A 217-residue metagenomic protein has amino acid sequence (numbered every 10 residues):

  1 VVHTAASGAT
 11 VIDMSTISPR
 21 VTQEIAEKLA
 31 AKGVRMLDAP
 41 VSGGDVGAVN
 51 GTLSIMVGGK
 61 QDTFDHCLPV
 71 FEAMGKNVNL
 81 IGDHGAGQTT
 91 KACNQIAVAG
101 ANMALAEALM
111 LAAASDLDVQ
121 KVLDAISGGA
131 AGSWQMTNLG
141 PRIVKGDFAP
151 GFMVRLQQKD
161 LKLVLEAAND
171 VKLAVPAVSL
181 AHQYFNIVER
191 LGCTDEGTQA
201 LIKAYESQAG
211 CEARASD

Functional and structural regions predicted by a protein language model:
A5-A6, A30: Helix-to-beta-strand junctions that scaffold the AdoMet/dcAdoMet cofactor pocket in Class I SAM-dependent enzymes
A6-S7, M103: Conserved internal alpha-helix in NAD(P)-dependent oxidoreductase domains
G8-A9, A108: Short, proline-enriched alpha-helix->beta-strand connector loops that line the catalytic pocket of alpha/beta-hydrolase
V11, T16-A99: Rossmann-fold dinucleotide-binding core
S15, P40, G82, L123 (+3 more regions): Short loop/turn and capping residues at structural boundaries
E72, A213-D217: ATP-dependent carboxylate/acyl-activation modules
A86-Q208: Helical "substrate-binding/catalytic lid" subdomain of Rossmann-like NAD(P)-dependent dehydrogenases/reductases
